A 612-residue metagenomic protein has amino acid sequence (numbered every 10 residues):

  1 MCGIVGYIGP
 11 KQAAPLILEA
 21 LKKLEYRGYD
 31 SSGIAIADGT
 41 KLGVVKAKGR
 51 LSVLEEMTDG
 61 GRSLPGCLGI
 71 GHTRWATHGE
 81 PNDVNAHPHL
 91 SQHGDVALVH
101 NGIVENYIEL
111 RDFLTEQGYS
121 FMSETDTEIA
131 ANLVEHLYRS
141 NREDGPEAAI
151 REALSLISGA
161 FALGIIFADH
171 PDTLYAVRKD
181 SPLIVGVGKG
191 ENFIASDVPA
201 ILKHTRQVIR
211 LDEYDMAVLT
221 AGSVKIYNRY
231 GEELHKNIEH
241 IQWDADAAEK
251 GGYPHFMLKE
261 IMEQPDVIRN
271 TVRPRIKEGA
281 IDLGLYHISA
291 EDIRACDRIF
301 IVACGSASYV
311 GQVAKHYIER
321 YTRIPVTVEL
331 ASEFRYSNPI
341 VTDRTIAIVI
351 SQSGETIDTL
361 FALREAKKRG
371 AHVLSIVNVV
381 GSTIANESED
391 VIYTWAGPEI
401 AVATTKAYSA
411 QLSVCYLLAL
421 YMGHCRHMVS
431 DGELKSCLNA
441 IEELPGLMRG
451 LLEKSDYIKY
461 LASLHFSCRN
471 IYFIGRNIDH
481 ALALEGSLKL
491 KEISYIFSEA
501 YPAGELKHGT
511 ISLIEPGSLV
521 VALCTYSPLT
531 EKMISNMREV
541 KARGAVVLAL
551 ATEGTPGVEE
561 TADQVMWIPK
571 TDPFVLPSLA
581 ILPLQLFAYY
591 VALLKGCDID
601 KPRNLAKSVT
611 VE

Functional and structural regions predicted by a protein language model:
M1-K250, P254, D266-D297, Y336 (+5 more regions): Conserved short alpha-helical segments that host acidic/polar catalytic motifs at enzyme active sites
C67, G71-V84, K277-E291, K315-I350 (+2 more regions): Glycine-rich oxoanion-binding loops at beta->alpha junctions
P88-L90, I166, Y175-A176, V208-I209 (+13 more regions): Replace "in large, NTP-powered and nucleic-acid-processing enzymes" with "in large, NTP-powered factors and other
I184-R210, S332-A366, E505-K541, T571-Q585 (+1 more regions): Glycine-rich, anion-gripping cofactor-binding loops and their flanking helix/strand elements in enzyme active sites
G231, V546, E559-T561, T571-E612: Generic C-terminus detector
Q264-I268, V272-F300, D390-L519, A592-E612: Active-site phosphate/pyrophosphate-binding segments
E291-E443, L523-M566, F587: Glycine-rich phosphate-binding loops that contact phosphosugars or nucleotide phosphates
